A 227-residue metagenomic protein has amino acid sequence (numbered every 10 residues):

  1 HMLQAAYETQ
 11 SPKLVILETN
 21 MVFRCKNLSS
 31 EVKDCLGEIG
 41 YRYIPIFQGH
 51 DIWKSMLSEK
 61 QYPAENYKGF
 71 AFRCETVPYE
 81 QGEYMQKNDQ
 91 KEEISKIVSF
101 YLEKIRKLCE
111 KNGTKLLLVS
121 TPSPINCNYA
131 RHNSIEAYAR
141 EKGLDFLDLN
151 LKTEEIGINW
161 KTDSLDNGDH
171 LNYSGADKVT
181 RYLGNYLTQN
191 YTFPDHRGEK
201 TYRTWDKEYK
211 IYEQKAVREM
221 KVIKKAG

Functional and structural regions predicted by a protein language model:
H1, K26-S29, C127-H132: A short acidic (Asp/Glu
M2-S11: Short, well-structured alpha-helical segments in soluble
Y7-E8, K107-K111, G184, T188 (+1 more regions): Sec-exported extracytoplasmic/periplasmic mature domains
E18-M21, L149-L151: Short loop/turn segments at strand-loop or loop-helix junctions that form parts of catalytic or ligand-binding pockets
E18-T19, C25-T114, H196-G227: Secreted/periplasmic serine-hydrolase-like ester/acetyl group-modifying domain
Y79-K161: Flexible, glycine-rich surface segments
N133-S134, Y138-Y202, V217-G227: C-terminal regions of proteins
